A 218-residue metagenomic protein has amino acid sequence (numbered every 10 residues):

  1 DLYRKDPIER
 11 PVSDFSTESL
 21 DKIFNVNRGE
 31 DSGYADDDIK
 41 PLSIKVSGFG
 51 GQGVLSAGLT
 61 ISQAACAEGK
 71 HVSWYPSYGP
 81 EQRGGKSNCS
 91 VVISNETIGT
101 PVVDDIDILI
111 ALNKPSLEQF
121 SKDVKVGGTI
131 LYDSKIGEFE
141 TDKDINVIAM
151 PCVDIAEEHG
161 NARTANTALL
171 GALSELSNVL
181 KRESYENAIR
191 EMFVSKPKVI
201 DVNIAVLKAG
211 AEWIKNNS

Functional and structural regions predicted by a protein language model:
L2-S218: Active-site cofactor/cluster-binding pocket
